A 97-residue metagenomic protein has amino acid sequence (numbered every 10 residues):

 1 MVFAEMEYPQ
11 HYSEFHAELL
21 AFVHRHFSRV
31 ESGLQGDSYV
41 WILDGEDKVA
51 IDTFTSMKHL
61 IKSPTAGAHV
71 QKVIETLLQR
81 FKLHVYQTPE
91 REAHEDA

Functional and structural regions predicted by a protein language model:
M1-E14: Terminal, regulation- and interaction-focused segments at domain boundaries
S13-A68: Short, intrinsically disordered low-complexity segments
G36-G45, Q87-A97: Short proline/glycine- and acidic-rich turn/helix-capping motifs at secondary-structure junctions
A50-T53, K72-E75, D96: Short amphipathic beta-strand/extended segments with alternating polar/hydrophobic composition
P64-E92: Short, compact, well-ordered microdomains
